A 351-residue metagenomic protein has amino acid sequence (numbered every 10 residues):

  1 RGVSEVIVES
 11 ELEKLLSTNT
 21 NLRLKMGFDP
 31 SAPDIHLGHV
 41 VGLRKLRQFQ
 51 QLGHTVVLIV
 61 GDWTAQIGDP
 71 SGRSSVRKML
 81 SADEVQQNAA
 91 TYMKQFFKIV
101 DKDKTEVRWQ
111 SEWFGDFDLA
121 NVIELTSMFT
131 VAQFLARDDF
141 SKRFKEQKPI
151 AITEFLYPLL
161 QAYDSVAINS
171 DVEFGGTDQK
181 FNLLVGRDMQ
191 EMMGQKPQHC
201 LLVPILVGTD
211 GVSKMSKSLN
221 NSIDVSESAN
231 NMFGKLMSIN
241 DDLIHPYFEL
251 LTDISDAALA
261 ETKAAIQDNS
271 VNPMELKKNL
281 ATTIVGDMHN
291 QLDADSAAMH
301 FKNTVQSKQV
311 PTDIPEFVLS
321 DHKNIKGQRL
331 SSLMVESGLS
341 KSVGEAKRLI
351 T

Functional and structural regions predicted by a protein language model:
R1-I7: N-terminal regions that are enriched for targeting/export leaders and immediately downstream pro/stem segments
V3, M79-V203: Divalent-metal (Mg2+/Mn2+/Ca2+)-assisted nucleotide/phosphate chemistry catalytic cores
V8-P70, F174-K180, G186: N-terminal catalytic cores of NTP/NDP-binding nucleotidyl/phosphoryl-transfer enzymes
N19-G27, V56, Y157-A167, G208 (+1 more regions): Short, hydrophobic/aliphatic alpha-helical segments
A32-P33, A65-I67, G115-F117, V207-D210: Flexible loop/turn segments at secondary-structure boundaries
R47-V100: Well-ordered mid-protein domain cores that form the structural environment of catalytic cofactors
G68-G72, F117-I123, G211-M215: Short acidic, glycine/serine/threonine-rich loops at helix termini
Q190-T351: Conserved nucleotide- and phosphate/pyrophosphate-binding catalytic cores in adenylate/nucleotidyl-handling enzymes
